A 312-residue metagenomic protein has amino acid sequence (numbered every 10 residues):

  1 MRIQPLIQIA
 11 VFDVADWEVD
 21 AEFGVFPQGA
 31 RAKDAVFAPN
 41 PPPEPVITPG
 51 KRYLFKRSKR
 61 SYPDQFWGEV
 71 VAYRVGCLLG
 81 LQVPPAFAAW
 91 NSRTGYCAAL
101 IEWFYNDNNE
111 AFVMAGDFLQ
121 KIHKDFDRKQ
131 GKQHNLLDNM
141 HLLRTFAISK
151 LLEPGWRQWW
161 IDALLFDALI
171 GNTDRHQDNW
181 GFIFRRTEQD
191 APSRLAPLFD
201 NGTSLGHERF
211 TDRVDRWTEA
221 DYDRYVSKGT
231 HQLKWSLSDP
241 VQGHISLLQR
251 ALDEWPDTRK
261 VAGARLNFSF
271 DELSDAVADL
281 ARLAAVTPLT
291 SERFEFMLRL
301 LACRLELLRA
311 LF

Functional and structural regions predicted by a protein language model:
Q4-D127: Conserved ATP-binding subdomain of kinase catalytic cores across diverse folds
V25, D64-G68, Q158-W159, T290 (+1 more regions): Aromatic-acidic/polar surface patches that form glycan- and anion
D64, L137-F210: Conserved kinase catalytic-core segment
V70, G95-A98, Q158, A163 (+2 more regions): Non-catalytic, well-ordered alpha-helical scaffold segments
V70-L78, Q158-F166, R299-E306, A310: A broad, structural surface signal
F104-L164, L280-R282: ATP-dependent phospho-/nucleotidyl transfer catalytic cores
R186-F312: C-terminal catalytic region of ATP-dependent kinase domains
